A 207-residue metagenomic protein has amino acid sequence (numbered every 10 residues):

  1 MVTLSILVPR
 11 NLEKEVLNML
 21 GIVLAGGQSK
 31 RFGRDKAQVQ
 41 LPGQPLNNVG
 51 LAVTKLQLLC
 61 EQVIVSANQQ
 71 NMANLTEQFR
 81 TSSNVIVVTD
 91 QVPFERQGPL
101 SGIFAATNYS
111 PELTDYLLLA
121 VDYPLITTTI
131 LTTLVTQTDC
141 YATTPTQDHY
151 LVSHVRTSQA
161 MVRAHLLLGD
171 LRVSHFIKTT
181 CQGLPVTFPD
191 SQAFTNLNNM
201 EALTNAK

Functional and structural regions predicted by a protein language model:
V2-L4: Extreme N-terminal basic, low-complexity initiation segments that serve as generic localization/processing leaders
I6-N18: Short, Lys/Arg-enriched N-terminal segments with co-localized hydrophobic residues within the first ~10-30 amino acids
L17-Y150, T157-Q159, A164-D170, T180-F194 (+1 more regions): Nucleotide and nucleotide-moiety/phosphate-recognizing core
L203-A206: Short amphipathic alpha-helices within nucleic acid-binding modules
